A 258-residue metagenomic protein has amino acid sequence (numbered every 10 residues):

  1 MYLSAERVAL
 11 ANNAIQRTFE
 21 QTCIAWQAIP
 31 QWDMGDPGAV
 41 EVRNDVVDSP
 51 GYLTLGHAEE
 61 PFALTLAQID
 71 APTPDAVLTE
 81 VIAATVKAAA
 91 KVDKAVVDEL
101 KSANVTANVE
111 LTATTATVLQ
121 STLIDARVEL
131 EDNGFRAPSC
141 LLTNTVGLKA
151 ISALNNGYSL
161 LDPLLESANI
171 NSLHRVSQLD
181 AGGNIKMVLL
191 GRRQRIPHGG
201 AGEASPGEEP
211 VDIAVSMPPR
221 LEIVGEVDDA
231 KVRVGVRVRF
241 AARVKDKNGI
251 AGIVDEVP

Functional and structural regions predicted by a protein language model:
M1, A9-T22, L100, A126 (+4 more regions): Generic hydrophobic, helix-prone segments enriched in Leu/Val/Ile
M1-K94, G225-P258: Flexible, glycine/threonine- and acidic-rich loop/arm segments that mediate assembly and lattice contacts in viral
Y2-L3, Q16-E20, L123-C140, Q178-I185 (+1 more regions): Short, surface-exposed loop and linker segments with low hydrophobicity and enrichment for Pro/Ser/Thr
E20-I29, D33, T54, L154-P258: Sequence/fold signature of self-assembling virion shell proteins
C23, Q27, A89, V96 (+3 more regions): Residue-level signal for secondary-structure boundary elements
L64-L130: Alpha-helical scaffold segments that mediate packing/assembly in large oligomeric complexes
N104-A168: Extended, solvent-exposed, turn-rich assembly/linker loops in the middle of proteins
